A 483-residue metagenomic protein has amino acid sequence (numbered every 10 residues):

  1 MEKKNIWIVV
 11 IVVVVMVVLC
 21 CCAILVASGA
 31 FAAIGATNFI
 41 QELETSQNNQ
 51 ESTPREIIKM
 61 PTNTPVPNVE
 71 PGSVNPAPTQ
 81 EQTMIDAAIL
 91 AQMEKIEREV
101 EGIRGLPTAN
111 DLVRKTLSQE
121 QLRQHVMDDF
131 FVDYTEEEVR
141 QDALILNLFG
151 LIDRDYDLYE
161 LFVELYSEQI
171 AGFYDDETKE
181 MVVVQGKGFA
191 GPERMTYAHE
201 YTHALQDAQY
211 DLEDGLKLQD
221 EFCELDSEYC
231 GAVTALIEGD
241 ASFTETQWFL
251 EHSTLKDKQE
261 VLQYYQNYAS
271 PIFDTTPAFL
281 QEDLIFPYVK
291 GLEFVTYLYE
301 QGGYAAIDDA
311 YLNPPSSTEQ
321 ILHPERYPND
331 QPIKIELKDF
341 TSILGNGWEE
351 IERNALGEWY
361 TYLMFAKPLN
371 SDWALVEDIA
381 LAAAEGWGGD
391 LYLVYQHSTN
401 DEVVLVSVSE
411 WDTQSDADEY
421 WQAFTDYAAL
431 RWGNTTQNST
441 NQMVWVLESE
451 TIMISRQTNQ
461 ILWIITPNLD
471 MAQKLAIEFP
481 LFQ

Functional and structural regions predicted by a protein language model:
V18-V26, F31-M84, H203: Ser/Thr-rich, Proline-interspersed low-complexity disordered segments
V66-Y156: A metal-dependent hydrolase signature that marks the N-terminal structural subdomain at the beginning of catalytic folds
V100, M195-L212, E238-S242, V295: Active-site recognition of the HExxH zinc-binding catalytic motif
H125-E137, D157-M181: Catalytic zinc-binding patch centered on the HExxH motif and its immediate surroundings that defines zinc-dependent
M181-A198, A232: Short pre-active-site segment immediately N-terminal to the catalytic Zn-binding motif
A208-L262: Post-HExxH zinc-binding segment in Zn-dependent metallohydrolases
S270-E402, V408: Pan-zinc metallopeptidase signature
Q396-Q483: C-terminal soluble interaction/assembly domains
